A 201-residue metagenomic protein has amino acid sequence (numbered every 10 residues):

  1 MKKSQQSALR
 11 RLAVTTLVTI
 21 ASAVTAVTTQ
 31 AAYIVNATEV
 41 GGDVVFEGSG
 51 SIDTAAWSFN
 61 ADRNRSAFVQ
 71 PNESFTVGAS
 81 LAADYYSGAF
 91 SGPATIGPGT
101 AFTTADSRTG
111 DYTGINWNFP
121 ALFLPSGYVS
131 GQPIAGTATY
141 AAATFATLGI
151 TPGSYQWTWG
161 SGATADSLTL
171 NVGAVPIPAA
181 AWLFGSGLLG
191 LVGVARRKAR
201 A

Functional and structural regions predicted by a protein language model:
S7-I34, S161-L189, R200: Short, threonine-centered small-residue motifs that mark membrane-proximal processing/anchoring sites and TM-junction
A32-A174: Mature extracellular "passenger" or substrate-interacting domains of secreted, surface-exposed proteins
V194-R197: Structural signal for the C-terminal ends of transmembrane alpha-helices and the immediately following loop
